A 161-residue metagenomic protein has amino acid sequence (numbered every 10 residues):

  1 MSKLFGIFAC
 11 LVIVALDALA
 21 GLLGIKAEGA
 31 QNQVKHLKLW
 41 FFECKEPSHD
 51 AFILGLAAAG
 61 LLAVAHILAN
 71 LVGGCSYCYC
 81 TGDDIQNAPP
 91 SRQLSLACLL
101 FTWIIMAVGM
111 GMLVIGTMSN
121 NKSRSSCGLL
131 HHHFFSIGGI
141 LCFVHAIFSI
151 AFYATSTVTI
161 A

Functional and structural regions predicted by a protein language model:
M1-I13, D17-A57, L61, A69-A161: Membrane-proximal loop-to-helix boundary features in eukaryotic membrane proteins
A65: Active-site hotspot residues in diverse enzymes, especially metal/ion-binding acidic/histidine motifs
